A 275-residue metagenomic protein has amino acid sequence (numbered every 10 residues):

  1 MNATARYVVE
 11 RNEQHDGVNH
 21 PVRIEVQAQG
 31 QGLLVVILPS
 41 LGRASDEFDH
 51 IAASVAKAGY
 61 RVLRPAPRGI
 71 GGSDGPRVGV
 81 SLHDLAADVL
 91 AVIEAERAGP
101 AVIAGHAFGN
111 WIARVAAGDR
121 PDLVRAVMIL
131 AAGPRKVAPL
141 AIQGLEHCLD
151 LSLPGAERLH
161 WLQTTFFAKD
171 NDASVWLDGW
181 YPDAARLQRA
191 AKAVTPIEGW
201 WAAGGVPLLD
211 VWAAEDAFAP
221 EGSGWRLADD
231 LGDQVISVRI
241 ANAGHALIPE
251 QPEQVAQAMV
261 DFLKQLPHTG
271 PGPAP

Functional and structural regions predicted by a protein language model:
M1-V35, K57-Y60, G99, F167 (+1 more regions): Alpha/beta-hydrolase fold catalytic core
E25-G72: Conserved HGGG/HGGXW glycine-rich cap/lid loop of the alpha/beta-hydrolase fold
K57, R64-A104, Q257: Active-site loop/oxyanion-hole signature of alpha/beta-hydrolase fold enzymes
G105, G109-N110: Catalytic nucleophile loop
W111-G118, V124-L153: Flexible "cap/lid" loop of the alpha/beta hydrolase fold
A138-Q143, D150-G205: Conserved alpha/beta-hydrolase catalytic His-Asp/Glu region
R189-D230, I236-R239: Conserved serine/cysteine hydrolase catalytic core
A243-P252, A256: Catalytic histidine-centered segment of alpha/beta-hydrolase-like enzymes
